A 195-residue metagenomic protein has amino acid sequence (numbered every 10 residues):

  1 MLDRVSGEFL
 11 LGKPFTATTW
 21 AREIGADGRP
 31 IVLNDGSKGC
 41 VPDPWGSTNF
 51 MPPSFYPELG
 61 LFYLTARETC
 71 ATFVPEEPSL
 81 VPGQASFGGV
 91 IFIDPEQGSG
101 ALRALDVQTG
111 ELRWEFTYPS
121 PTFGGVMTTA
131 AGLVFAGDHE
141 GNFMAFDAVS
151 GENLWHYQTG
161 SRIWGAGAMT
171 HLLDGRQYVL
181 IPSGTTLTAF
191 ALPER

Functional and structural regions predicted by a protein language model:
M1-C40, T69-F123, M127-R195: Extracytoplasmic/lumenal domain signature
L11-T16, S37-G39, W45-E68: Long, low-complexity segments enriched in small/aliphatic residues
